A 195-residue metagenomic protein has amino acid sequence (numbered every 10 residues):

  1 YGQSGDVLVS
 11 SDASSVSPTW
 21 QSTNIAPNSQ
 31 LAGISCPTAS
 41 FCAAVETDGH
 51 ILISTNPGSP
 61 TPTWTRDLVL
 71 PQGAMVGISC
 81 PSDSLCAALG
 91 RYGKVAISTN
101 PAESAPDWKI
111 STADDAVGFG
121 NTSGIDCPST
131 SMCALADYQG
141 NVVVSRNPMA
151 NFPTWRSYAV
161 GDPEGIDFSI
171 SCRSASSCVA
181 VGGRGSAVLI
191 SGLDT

Functional and structural regions predicted by a protein language model:
Y1-T195: Residue-level hotspots at or immediately adjacent to binding/recognition sites across diverse folds
